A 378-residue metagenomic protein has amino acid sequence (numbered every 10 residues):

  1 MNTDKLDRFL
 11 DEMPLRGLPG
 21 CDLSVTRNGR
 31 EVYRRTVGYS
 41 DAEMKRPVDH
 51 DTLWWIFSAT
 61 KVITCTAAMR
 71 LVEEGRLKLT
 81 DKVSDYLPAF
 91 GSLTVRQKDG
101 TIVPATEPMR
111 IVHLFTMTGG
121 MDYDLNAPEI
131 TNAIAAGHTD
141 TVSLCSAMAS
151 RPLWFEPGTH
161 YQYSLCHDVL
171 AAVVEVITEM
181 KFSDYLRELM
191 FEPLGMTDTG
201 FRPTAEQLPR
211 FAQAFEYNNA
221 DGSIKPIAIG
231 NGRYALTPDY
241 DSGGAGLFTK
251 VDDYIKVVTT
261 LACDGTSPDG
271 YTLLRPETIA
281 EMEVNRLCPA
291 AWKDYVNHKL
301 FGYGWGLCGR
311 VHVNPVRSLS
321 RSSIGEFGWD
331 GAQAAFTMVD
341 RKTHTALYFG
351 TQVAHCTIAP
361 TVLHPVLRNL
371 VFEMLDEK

Functional and structural regions predicted by a protein language model:
M1-I56, R76, S92-K98, G232 (+3 more regions): Short, conserved catalytic-motif segment at the N-terminal edge
D4-L10, G29, W55-V83, L170-E175 (+2 more regions): Active-site SXXK
S84-G91: Acidic helix-start/capping segments at beta-turn-to-alpha-helix junctions
L93-R321: Short, surface-exposed loop or secondary-structure junction motifs that flank catalytic or metal-binding residues
C308, I324, G331-V339: Short glycine-rich, acidic/polar surface loops and turns
T337-M338, H344-V353: Short, well-ordered beta-strand elements
V353-K378: Generic C-terminus detector
